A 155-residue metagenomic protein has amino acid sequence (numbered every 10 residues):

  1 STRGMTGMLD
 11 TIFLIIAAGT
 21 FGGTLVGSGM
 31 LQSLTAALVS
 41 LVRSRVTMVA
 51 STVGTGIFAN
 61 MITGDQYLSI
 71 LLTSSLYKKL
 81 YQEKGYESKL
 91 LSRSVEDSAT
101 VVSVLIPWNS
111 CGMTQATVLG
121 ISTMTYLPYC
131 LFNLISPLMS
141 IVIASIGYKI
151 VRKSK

Functional and structural regions predicted by a protein language model:
S1-A17, S33-A37, L41: Hydrophobic transmembrane alpha-helices of multi-pass solute/ion transporters
T2-M8, A18-V26, V46, G56-Q66: Membrane-embedded translocation segments of transport machinery
D10, L14, A18, G22 (+4 more regions): Alpha-helical transmembrane segments in multi-pass membrane proteins
G27-M30, R43-R45, K79-L91, T117-M124 (+1 more regions): Juxtamembrane helix-boundary/capping and inter-helix hinge elements in multi-pass membrane proteins
L34, Q66-Y81, N109-I121: Re-entrant/interfacial helical elements at transmembrane boundaries that shape and gate the permeation pathway
L38-L76: Hydrophobic alpha-helical transmembrane segments of multi-pass integral membrane proteins, predominantly secondary
T47-N60, K84-L105, P128-I135: Alpha-helical transmembrane segments of multi-pass membrane proteins
E83, G112-K155: Juxtamembrane and boundary regions of transmembrane helices in multi-pass small-molecule transporters and channels
